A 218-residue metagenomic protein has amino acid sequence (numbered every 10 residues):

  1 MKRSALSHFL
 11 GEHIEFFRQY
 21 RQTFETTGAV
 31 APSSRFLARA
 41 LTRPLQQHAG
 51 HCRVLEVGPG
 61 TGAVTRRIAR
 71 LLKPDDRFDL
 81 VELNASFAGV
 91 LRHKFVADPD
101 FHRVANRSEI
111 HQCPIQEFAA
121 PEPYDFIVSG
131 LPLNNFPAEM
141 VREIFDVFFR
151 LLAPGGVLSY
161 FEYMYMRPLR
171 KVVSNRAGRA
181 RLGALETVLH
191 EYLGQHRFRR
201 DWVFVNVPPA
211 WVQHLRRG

Functional and structural regions predicted by a protein language model:
S4-A5, F9-A49: Class I SAM-dependent methyltransferase Rossmann-like catalytic core, especially the SAM/SAH-binding loop
H51-G60: Conserved class I S-adenosyl-L-methionine
T61-P74: Conserved SAM-binding loop of SAM-dependent methyltransferases across substrates and taxa, primarily the Class I
A88-A120: S-adenosyl-L-methionine
Y124-M140: A short SAM/SAH-binding and catalytic strip from SAM-dependent methyltransferases
R142-P154: A short glycine-rich, Lys/Arg-flanked "PGG" loop and its adjoining helix->strand segment in the class I
P154-M164: Conserved beta-strand signature within the Rossmann-like core of class I S-adenosyl-L-methionine
R179-G218: Class I S-adenosyl-L-methionine
